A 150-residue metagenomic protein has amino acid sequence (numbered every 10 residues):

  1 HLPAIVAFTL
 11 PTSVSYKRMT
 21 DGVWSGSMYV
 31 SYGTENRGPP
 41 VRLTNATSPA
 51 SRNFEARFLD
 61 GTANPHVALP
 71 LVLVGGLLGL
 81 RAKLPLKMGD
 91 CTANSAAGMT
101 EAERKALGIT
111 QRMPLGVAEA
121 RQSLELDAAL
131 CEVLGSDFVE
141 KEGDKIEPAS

Functional and structural regions predicted by a protein language model:
H1-S150: Catalytic-core signal marking the mid-to-C-terminal active-site face
